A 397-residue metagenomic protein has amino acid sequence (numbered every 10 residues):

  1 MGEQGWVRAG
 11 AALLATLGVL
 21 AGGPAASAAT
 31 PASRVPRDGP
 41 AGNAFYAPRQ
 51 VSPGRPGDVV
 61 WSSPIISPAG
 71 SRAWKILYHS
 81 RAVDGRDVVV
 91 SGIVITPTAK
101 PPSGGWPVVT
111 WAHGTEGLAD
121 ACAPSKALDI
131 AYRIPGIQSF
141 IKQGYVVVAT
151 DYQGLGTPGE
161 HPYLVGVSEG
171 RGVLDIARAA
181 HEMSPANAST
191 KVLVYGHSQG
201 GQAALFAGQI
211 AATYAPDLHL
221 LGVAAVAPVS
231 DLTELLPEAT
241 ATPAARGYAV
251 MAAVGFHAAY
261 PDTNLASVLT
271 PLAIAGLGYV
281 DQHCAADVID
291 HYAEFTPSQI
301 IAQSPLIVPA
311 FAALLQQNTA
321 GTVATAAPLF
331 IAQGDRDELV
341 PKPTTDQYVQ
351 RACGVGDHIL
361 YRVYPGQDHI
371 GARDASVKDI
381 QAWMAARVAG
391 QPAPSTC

Functional and structural regions predicted by a protein language model:
R8, S27-P101: Catalytic-loop region of hydrolases
A82-K142, G156: Short, surface-exposed "cap/lid" segments of acyl-processing enzymes
G92, A207, A327-L329, P341-R351: Short alpha-helix in the alpha/beta-hydrolase fold that links the catalytic acid
Y163-S184: Alpha/beta-hydrolase active-site loop
R178-Y248: Primarily recognizes the serine-hydrolase "nucleophile elbow" in alpha/beta-hydrolase and SGNH/GDSL folds
V226-T322: Accessory cap/linker subdomain of secreted extracellular hydrolases
Q303, I307-A313, L339, D346-C397: C-terminal catalytic histidine-bearing segment of alpha/beta-hydrolase fold enzymes
T325, F330-D337: Short beta-strand/loop motif that positions the catalytic acidic residue of the alpha/beta-hydrolase fold
